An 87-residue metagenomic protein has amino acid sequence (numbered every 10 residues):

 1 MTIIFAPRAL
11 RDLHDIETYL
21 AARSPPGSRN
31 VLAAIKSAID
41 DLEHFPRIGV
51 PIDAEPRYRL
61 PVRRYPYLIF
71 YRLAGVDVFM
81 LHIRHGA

Functional and structural regions predicted by a protein language model:
T2-R57, D77: Basic, Lys/Arg-enriched alpha-helical interface segments
R29, Y67-L68, R72-A87: Enriched for short, Lys/Arg-rich terminal
R57-R59, L68: Short hydrophobic/aromatic beta-strand element in the GNAT-like acyltransferase core that lines or flanks the acyl-donor
V62-R64: Conserved strand-loop elements at the edges of beta-sheets that form or border functional pockets
